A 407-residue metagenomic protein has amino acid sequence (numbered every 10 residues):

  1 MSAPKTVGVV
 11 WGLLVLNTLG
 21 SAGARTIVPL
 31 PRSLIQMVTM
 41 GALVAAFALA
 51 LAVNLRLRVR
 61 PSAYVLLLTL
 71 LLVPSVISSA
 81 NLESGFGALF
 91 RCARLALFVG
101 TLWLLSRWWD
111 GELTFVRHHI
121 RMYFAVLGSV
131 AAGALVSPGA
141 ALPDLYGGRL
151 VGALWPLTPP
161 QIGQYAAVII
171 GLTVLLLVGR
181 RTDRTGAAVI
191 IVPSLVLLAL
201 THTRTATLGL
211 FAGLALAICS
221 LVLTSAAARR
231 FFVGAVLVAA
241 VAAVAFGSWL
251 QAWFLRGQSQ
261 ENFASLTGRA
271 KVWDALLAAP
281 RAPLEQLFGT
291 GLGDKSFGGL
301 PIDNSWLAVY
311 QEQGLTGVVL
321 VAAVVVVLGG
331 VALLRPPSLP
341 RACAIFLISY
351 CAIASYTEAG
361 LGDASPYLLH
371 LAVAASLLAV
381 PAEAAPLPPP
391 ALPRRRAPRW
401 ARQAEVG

Functional and structural regions predicted by a protein language model:
M1-V53, L71-N81, C351-S355, L369: N-terminal signal-anchor transmembrane segment
T6-V10, A63-L70, L104-A132: Interfacial loop-to-transmembrane-helix boundary motif in multi-pass membrane proteins
Y64-V76, S84-R107: Aromatic-anchored transmembrane helix interface
R117-L145, L157-S220: Alpha-helical transmembrane segments of multi-pass inner-membrane proteins
A132-L135, I218-Q260, A279-A282, V406: A membrane-periplasm/extracellular boundary helix in multi-pass inner-membrane enzymes that assemble envelope glycans
L172, I345-A352, L361-G407: Transmembrane alpha-helices of multi-pass inner-membrane enzymes
F254-T316, A332-P336: Long extracytoplasmic/lumenal interhelical loops at the membrane interface of multi-pass membrane proteins
Q313-S355: Hydrophobic transmembrane alpha-helices and their immediate junctions
